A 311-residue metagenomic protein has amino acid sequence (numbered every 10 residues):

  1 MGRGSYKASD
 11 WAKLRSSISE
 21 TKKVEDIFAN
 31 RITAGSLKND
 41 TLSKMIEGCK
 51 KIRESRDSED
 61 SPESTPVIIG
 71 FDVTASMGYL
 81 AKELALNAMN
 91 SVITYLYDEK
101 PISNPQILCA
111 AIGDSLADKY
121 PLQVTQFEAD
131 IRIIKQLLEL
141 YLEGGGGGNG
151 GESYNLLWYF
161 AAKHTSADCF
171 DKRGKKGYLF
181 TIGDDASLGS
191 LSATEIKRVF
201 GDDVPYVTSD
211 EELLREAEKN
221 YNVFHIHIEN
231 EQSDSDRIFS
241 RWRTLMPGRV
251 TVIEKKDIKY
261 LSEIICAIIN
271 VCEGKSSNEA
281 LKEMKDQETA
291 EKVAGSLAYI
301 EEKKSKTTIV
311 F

Functional and structural regions predicted by a protein language model:
M1-F311: Acidic, low-complexity intrinsically disordered regions
